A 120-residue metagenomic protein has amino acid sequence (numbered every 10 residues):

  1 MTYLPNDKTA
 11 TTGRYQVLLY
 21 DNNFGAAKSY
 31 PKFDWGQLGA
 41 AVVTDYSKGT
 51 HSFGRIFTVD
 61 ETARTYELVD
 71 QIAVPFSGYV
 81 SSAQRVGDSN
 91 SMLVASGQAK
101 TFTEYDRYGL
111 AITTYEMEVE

Functional and structural regions predicted by a protein language model:
M1-E120: Histidine-/acidic-rich catalytic cores in large beta-rich domains
